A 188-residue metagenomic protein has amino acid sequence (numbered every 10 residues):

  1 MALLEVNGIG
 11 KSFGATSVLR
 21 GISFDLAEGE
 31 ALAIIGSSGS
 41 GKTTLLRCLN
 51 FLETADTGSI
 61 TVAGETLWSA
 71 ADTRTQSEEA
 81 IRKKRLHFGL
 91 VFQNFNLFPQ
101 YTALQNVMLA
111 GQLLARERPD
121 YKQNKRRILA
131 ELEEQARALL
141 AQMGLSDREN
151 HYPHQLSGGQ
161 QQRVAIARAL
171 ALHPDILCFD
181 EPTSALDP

Functional and structural regions predicted by a protein language model:
I35-S37: The feature captures the beta-strand-to-loop junction immediately N-terminal to the Walker
N50: Helix-to-loop junction immediately C-terminal to a conserved catalytic motif
L67-G89, R127-A130: ABC ATPase NBD coupling module
Y152-L156, Q160: Conserved ABC ATPase signature
A171-D175: A short, proline-enriched helix->beta-strand linker immediately N-terminal to the Walker B motif in ABC-type P-loop
L177-D180: Catalytic Walker B motif of ABC-type/P-loop ATPase nucleotide-binding domains
